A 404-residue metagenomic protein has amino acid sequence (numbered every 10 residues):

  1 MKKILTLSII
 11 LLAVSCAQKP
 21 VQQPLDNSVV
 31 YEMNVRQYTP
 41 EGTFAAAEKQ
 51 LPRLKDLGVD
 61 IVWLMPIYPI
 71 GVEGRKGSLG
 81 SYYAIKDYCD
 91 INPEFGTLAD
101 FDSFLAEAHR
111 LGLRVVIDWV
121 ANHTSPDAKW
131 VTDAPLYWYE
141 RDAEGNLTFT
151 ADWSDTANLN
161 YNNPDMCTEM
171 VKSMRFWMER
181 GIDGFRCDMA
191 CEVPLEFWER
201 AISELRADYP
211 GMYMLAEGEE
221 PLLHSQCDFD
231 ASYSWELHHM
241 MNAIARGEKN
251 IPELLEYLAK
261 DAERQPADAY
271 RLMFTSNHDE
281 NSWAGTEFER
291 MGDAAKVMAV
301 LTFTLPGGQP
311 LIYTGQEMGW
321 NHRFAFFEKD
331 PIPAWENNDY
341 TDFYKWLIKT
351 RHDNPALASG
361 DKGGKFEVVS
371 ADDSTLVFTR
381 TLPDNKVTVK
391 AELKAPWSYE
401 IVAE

Functional and structural regions predicted by a protein language model:
I4-A13: Sec-dependent N-terminal signal peptides
C16-W63, P69, D102, E107 (+4 more regions): Carbohydrate-interacting/catalytic domains
K19-A45, L51-D60, P66-R180, R200-Y209 (+1 more regions): Substrate-binding/active-site clefts of carbohydrate-active enzymes
V29-M33, V62-L64, V115-I117, F185 (+4 more regions): Hydrophobic faces of well-ordered beta-strands that scaffold small-molecule active sites in alpha/beta enzyme cores
V35, P66, I117-H123, M189-C191 (+2 more regions): A cross-domain feature marking catalytic cores of carbohydrate-active enzymes and several ubiquitous metabolic/repair
V59, I182-D183, F229, G307: A structural motif
I70-R75, H123-A128, V193-E196, L222-S225 (+2 more regions): Short catalytic/ligand-binding loop motif for oxyanion handling, primarily in non-cytosolic enzymes, centered on
L105, K172, D188-F274, G292 (+7 more regions): Active-site-proximal helices and loops of the catalytic beta/alpha 8
